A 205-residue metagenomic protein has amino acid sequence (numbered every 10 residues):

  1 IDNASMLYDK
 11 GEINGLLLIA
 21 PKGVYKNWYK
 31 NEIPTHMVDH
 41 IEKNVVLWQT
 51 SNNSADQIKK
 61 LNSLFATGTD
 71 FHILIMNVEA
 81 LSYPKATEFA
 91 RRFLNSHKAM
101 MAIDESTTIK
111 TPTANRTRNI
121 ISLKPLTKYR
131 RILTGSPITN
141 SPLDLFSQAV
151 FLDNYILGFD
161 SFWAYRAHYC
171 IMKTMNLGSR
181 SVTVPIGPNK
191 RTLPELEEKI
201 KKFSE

Functional and structural regions predicted by a protein language model:
I1-E12, P34, N119-I121, L152: Walker A/P-loop NTP-binding motif
D2, E12-T35, T139-D144: Conserved Walker A/P-loop ATP-binding site and its immediately adjacent core in helicase/helicase-like ATPase domains
G23, V46-I58, V78-Y83, T108-T113: Conserved helicase motor
V24-N52, L152-Y155: Conserved helix-turn-beta segment of the N-terminal RecA-like "Helicase ATP-binding" lobe in SF1/SF2 helicases
A55-L74: Conserved motor-coupling elements within RecA-like helicase/translocase cores
N62, I75-L81, A90-N95, A114-K128 (+1 more regions): Inter-lobe coupling linker of SF2 helicases/translocases
D104-E105: Walker B catalytic acidic pair
T127-P142, V150: Conserved helicase ATPase motor motifs in RecA-like P-loop NTPase domains
